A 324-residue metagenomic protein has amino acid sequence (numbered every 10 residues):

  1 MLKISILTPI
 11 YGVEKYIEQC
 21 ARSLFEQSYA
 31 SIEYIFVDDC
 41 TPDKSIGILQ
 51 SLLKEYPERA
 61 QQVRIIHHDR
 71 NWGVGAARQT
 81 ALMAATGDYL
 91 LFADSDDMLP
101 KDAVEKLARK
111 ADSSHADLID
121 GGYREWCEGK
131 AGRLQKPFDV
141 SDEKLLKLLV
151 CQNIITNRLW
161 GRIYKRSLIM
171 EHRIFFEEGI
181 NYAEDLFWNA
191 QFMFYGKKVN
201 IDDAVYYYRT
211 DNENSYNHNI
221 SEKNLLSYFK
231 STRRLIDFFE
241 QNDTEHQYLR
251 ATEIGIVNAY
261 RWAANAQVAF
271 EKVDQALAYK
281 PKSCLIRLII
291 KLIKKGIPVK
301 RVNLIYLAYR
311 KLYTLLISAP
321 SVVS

Functional and structural regions predicted by a protein language model:
M1-K230: Nucleotide-sugar donor-binding/catalytic module of glycosyltransferases that assemble extracellular/cell-envelope
Q50-L53, I236, E240, I290: Residue-level detector of alpha-helical secondary structure
L146-C151, I236, E253, D274 (+1 more regions): Generic detector of well-ordered alpha-helical segments enriched in charged/polar residues, highlighting helical
Y164, F238-N242, Y306-Y309: Juxtamembrane/interfacial segments around transmembrane helices
D185-L186, R250-I254: Alpha-helical scaffolds flanking conserved acidic
K197, A204-N212, H218-R250, N258-K282: Catalytic core of nucleotide-sugar-dependent glycosyltransferases
A266-S324: Membrane-interface aromatic/basic loop that binds lipid-linked glycans or pyrophosphate carriers, typified by
